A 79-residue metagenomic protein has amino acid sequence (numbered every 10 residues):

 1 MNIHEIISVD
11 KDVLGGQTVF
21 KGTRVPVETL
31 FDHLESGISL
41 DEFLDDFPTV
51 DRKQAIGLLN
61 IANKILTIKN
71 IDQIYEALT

Functional and structural regions predicted by a protein language model:
H4-V9, I74-T79: Cell-surface/extracellular proteins and modules involved in cell-wall/glycan interaction or trafficking/anchoring
I6-I7, V13, E28, K53: Hydrophobic alpha-helical context, especially transmembrane and signal-peptide helices
S8-R24: Short, Lys/Arg-enriched anionic-surface-contact patches
F20-K21, V27, E42, A62: Basic, gly/Ser/Thr/Pro-rich low-complexity segments located predominantly at protein N termini
P26-G57: Amphipathic, hydrophobic secondary-structure cores in small proteins
K53-A77: C-terminal structural segments of small proteins and small subunits
